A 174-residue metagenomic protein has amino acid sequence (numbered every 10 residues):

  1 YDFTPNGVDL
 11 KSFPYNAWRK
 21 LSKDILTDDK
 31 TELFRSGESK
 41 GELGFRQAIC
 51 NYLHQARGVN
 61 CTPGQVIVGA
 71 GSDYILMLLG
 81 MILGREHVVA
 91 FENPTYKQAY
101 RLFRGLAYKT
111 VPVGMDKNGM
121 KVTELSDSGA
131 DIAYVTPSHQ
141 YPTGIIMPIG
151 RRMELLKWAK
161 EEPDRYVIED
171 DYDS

Functional and structural regions predicted by a protein language model:
Y1-K23: N-terminal basic, amphipathic alpha-helical segments
S22-D164: Conserved core of the PLP fold type I
D170-D171: Walker B catalytic acidic pair
S174: Residues immediately C-terminal
